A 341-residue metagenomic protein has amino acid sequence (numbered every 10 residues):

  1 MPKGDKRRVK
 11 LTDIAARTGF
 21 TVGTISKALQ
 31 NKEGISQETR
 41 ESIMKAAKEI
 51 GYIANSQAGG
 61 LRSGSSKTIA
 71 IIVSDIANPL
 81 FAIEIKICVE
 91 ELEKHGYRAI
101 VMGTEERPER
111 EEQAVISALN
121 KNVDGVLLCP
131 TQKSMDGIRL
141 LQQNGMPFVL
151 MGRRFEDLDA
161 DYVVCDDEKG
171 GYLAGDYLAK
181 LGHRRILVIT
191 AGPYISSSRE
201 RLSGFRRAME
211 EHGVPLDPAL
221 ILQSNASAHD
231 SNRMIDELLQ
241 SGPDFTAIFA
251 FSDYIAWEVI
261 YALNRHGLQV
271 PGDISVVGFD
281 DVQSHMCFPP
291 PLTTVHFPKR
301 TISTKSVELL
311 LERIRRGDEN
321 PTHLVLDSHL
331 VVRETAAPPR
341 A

Functional and structural regions predicted by a protein language model:
M1-K67, R340: N-terminal helix-turn-helix DNA-binding module of bacterial transcription factors
R17, V22-K27, L61-A77, Y177 (+1 more regions): Short beta-strand segments enriched in small/hydrophobic residues
Q37, E41, I50-G125, S203-R206 (+3 more regions): Amphipathic helical "hinge" segments at domain boundaries
S42, P79-K94, G170-A174, S196-P215 (+5 more regions): Short, solvent-exposed amphipathic alpha-helices that sit in or adjacent to ligand/effector-binding or catalytic
R98, E106, C129-L173, Y194 (+2 more regions): Flexible loop/hinge segments that line or gate small-molecule binding clefts
V163-V188, S203-R207, A228-D236, A256 (+1 more regions): Hydrophobic alpha-helical segments within soluble ligand-binding/sensing domains
Y172-V214, A219, T322-A336: An alpha-beta-alpha
N232-A341: Flexible loop/turn connectors
